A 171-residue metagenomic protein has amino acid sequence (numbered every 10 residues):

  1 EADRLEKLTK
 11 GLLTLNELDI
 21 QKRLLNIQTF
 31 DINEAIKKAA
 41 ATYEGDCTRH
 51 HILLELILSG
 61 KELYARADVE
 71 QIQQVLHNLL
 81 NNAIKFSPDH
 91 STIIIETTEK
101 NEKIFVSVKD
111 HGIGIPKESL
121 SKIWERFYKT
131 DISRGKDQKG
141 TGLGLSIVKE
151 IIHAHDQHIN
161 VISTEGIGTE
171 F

Functional and structural regions predicted by a protein language model:
E1-L5: Short alpha-helical segment of the dimerization/phosphotransfer core of two-component systems
I20-L25, Y64-A67: Conserved micro-motifs of the catalytic ATP-binding
N26-F30, T48, L53-L63: Conserved catalytic submotifs in the C-terminal HATPase_c
A83-I84: Short helix-loop "hinge" at the ATP-lid/N-box region of the Bergerat-fold HATPase_c
H90-E102: Short beta-strand/loop element within the Bergerat-fold HATPase_c
I115-K129: Short conserved segment of the HATPase_c
D156-Q157: Conserved glycine-rich
